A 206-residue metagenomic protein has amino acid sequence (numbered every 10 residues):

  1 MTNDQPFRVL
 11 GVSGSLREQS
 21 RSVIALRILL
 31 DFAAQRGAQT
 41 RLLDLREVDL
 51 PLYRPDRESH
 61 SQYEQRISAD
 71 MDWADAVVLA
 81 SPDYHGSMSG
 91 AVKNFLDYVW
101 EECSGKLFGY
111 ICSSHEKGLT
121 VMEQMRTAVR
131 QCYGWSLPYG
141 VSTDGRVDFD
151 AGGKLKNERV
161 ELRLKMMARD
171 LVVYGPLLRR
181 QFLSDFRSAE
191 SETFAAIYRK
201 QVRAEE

Functional and structural regions predicted by a protein language model:
T2-G37: N-terminal beta1-alpha1 ligand-phosphate binding loop
N3-Q5, L137-E206: Glycine-rich phosphate/pyrophosphate-binding loop and the adjoining helix
R36-R41, G134-S136: A generic structural motif
L45-Q62, A151-G152: N-terminal beta-loop-helix "entrance" segment that forms/cooperates in small-molecule cofactor or anionic ligand
R57, Q62-W135: Helix-loop-strand module that forms the ligand-binding subsite of alpha/beta enzymes
